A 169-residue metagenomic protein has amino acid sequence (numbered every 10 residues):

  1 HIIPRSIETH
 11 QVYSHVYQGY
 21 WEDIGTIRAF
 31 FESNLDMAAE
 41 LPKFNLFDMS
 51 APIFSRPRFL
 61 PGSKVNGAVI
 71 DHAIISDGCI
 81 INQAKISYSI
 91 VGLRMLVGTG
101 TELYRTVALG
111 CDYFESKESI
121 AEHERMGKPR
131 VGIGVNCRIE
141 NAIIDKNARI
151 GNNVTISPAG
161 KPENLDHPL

Functional and structural regions predicted by a protein language model:
H1-L169: Left-handed beta-helix
